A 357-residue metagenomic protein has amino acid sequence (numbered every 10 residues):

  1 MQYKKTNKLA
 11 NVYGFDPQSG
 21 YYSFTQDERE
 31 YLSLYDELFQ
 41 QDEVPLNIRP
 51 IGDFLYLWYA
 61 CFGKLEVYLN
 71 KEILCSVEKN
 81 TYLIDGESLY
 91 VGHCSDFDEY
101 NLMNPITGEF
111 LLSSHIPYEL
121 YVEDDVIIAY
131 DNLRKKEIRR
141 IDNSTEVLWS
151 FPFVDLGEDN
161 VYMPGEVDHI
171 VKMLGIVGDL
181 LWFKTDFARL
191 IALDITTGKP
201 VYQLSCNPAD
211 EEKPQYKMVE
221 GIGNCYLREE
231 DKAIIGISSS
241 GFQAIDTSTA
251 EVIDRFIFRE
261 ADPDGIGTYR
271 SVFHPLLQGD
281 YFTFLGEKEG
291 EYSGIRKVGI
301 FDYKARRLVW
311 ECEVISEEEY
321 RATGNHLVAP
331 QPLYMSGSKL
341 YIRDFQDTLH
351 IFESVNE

Functional and structural regions predicted by a protein language model:
M1-L9, Q26-V44, Y59-V77, S95-H115 (+5 more regions): Surface-exposed loop/turn elements that mediate protein-protein interactions on large endomembrane-trafficking
K8-S19, Q41-D53, S76-L89, S113-I127 (+4 more regions): Repeated scaffold domains used in trafficking and secretory/extracellular systems, primarily beta-propellers
S23-E28, Y56-F62, V91-E99, A129-R134 (+6 more regions): Beta-strand C-termini and the immediately following turn/loop, strongest in propeller blades
P117-Y118, D131-R134, M163-V167, L174 (+3 more regions): Short capping loops/turns at secondary-structure boundaries
I176-D179, T185, A192-P208, Q215-V219 (+5 more regions): Compact recognition or signaling/catalytic modules
G265-Y303: Loop/turn-rich, solvent-exposed surfaces of beta-rich toroidal or solenoidal domains
